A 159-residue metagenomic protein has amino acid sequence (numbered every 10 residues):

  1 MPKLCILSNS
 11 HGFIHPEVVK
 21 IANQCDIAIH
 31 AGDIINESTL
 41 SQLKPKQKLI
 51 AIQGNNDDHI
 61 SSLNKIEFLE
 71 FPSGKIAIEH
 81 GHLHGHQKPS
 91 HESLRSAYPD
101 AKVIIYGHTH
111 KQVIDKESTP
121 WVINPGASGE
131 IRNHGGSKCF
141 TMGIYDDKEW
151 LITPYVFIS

Functional and structural regions predicted by a protein language model:
M1-Q47, D57-I66, F71-S73, K138-T141 (+1 more regions): N-terminal active-site segment of His-dependent metallophosphoesterases
I6-S8, A28-D33, I50-N55, I78-H80 (+2 more regions): Active-site neighborhood of phospho(di)ester-bond hydrolases with catalytic His/Asp-centered motifs
G12, N36, L83, K111 (+1 more regions): Short active-site segment of divalent metal-dependent hydrolases/proteases that encodes the spacing between
E37, E67-E70, E79, E117 (+2 more regions): Glutamate identity and glutamate-enriched acidic tracts
I50, Q87-Y155: Conserved beta-sheet core of the metallophosphoesterase superfamily
I50-E92, S96-D100: Helix-adjacent hinge/juxtasegments
F157-S159: Conserved histidine-centered catalytic loops in small-molecule metabolism enzymes
